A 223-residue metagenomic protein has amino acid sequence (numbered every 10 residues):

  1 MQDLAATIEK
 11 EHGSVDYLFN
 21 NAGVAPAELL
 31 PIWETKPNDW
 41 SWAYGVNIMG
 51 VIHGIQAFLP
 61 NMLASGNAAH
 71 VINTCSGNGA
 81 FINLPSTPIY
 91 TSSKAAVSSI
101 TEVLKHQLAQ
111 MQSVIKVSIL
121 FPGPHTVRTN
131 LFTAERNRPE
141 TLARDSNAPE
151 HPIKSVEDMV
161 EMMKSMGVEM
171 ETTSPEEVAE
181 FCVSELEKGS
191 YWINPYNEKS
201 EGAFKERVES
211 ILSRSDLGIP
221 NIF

Functional and structural regions predicted by a protein language model:
M1-G13, F58: Conserved amphipathic alpha-helix within the SDR
L4, F19, H53-F58, M62 (+1 more regions): Hydrophobic positions on the long internal alpha-helix of Rossmann-like NAD(P)-dependent oxidoreductase domains
S14-V15, M62-S76, Q112-K116: Active-site loop of short-chain dehydrogenase/reductase
A22-E28: Conserved NAD(P)H cofactor-binding loop of Rossmann-fold oxidoreductase domains
L29-I32, K36-W42: Substrate-binding pocket helix/loop in short-chain dehydrogenase/reductase
I72-A96, T101-E102, H106-Q110, G123-T126 (+1 more regions): Catalytic loop of short-chain dehydrogenase/reductase
A109-I193: SDR active-site lid
